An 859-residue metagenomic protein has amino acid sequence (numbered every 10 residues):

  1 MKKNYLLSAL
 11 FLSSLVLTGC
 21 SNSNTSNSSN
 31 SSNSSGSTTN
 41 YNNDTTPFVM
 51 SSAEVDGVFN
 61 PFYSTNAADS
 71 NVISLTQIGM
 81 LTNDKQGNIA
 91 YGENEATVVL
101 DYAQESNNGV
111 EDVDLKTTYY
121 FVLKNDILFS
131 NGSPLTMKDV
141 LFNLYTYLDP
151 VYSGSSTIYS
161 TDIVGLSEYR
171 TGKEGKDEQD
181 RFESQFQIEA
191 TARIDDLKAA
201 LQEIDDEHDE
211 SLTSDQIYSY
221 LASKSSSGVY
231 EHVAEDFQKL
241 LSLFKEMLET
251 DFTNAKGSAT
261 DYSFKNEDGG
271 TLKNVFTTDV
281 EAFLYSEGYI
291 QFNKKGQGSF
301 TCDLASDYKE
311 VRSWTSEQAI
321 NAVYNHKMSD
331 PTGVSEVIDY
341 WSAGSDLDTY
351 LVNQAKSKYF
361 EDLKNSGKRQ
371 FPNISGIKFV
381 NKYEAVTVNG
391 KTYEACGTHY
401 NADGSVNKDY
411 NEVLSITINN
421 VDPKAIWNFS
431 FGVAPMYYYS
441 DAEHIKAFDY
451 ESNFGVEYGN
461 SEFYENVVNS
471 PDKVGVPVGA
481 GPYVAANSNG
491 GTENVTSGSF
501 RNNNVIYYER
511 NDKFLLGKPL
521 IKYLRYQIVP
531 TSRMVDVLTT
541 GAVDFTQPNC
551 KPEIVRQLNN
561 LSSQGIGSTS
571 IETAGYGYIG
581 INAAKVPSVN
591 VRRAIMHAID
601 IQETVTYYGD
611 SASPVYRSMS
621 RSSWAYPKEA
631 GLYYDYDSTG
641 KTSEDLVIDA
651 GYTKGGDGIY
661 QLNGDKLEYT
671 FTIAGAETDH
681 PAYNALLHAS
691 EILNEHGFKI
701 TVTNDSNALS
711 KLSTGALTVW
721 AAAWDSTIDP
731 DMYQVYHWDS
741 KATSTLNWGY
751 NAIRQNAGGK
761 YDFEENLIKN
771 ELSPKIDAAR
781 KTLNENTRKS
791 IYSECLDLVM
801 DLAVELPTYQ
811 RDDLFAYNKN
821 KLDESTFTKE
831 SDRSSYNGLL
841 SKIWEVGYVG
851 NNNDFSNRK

Functional and structural regions predicted by a protein language model:
G36, D196-K239, E246, T253-S258 (+9 more regions): Extracytoplasmic/peripheral linker and loop segments enriched in polar/acidic and small residues with frequent Thr/Pro
M50-D114, V122: N-terminal lobe/hinge region of extracytoplasmic solute-binding protein
S52, A486-E509, R525-A584, Q602 (+1 more regions): Extracellular/periplasmic solute-recognition and catalytic clefts
V72, P423, A434, Y438-S440 (+3 more regions): Detector for C-terminal structural segments
K85-Q86, N411, D422, S430-P519 (+4 more regions): Gly/Pro-rich hinge or "lid" segments in bacterial periplasmic/extracellular proteins
T157-N460: Surface-exposed binding/hinge segments that line and control ligand-binding clefts or catalytic entry sites
F500-N503, T653-S726: Ligand/substrate-recognition segments at binding pockets and active sites
V591, S613-G656, G675-N684: Structural transition elements
